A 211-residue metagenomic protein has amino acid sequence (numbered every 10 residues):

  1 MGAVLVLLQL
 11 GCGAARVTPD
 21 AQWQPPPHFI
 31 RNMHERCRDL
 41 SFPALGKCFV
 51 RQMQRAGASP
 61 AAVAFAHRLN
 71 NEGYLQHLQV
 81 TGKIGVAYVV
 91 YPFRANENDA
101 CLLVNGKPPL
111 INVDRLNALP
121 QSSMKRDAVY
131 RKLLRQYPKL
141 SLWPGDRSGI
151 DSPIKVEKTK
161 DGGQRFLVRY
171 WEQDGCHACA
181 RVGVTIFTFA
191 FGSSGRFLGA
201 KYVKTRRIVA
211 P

Functional and structural regions predicted by a protein language model:
M1-Q9: Bacterial N-terminal signal peptides
L5, I30, S41, R169-E172: Residue-level signal for mature regions of secreted extracellular proteins and peptides
G13-A14: Bacterial signal peptide processing site
P19-S148: Extended, low-hydrophobicity segments enriched in charged/polar residues
A66, N105, D114, E157-T159 (+2 more regions): A structural detector for beta-sheet-dominated domains
F93-C101, W171-G183, R207-P211: Short, cysteine-centered beta-strand-loop-beta hairpins and adjacent loop/turn segments enriched in charged/polar
Y130-T185: Acidic, glycine-rich flexible loop segments
R181-P211: Acidic, serine/threonine-rich low-complexity disordered tracts
